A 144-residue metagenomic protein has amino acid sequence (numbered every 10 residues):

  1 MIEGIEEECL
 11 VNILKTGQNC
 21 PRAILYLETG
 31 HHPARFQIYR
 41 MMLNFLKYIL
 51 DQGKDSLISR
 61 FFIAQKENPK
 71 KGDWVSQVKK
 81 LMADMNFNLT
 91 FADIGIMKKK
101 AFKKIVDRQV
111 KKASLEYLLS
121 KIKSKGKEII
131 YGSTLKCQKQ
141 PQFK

Functional and structural regions predicted by a protein language model:
M1-K66: Non-catalytic, peripheral interaction segments enriched in hydrophobic/basic residues
I2, K66-K71, K79-I94: Generic structural signal for short, solvent-exposed loop/turn connectors between secondary structure elements
E6, R22, R35-R40, K47 (+6 more regions): Basic side chains
L10-P21, F36-Q37, G53-I58, P69-D73 (+4 more regions): Residue-level signal for secondary-structure boundary elements
G30, V75-V78: Long, internal protein-protein interaction and assembly surfaces
N44-K47, G53, P69-K70, L81-D84 (+3 more regions): Amphipathic alpha-helical interaction segments
D84-K144: Helix/loop segments that flank and initiate small ligand/metal-binding modules
